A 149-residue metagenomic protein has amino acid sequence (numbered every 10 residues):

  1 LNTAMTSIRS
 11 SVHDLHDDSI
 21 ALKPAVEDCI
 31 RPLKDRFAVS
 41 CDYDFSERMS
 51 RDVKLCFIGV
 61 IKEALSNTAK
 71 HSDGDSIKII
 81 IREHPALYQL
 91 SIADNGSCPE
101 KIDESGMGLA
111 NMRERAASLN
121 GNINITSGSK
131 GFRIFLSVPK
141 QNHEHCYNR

Functional and structural regions predicted by a protein language model:
L1-F37, R82: DHp/HisKA dimerization-phosphotransfer hairpin of two-component histidine kinases
H16, A69-I77, N120: A short, flexible helix-to-loop-to-beta junction within the catalytic ATP-binding CA
I20-L55, I61, L65, A69 (+1 more regions): Helix-loop-beta hinge of the Bergerat
V39-E47, E83, D94-G96, S127: Heptad-repeat coiled-coil segments of the DHp/HisKA dimerization-phosphoacceptor module
S76-A86, A93: Short beta-strand/loop element within the Bergerat-fold HATPase_c
L87-S91, R133-F135: Short, highly conserved beta-strand within the GHKL-type HATPase_c fold
K101-F135: ATP phosphate-binding glycine-rich loop and adjacent ATP-lid/helix-beta elements within ATP-binding kinase/ATPase
Q141-R149: C-terminal end segment of the histidine kinase catalytic
